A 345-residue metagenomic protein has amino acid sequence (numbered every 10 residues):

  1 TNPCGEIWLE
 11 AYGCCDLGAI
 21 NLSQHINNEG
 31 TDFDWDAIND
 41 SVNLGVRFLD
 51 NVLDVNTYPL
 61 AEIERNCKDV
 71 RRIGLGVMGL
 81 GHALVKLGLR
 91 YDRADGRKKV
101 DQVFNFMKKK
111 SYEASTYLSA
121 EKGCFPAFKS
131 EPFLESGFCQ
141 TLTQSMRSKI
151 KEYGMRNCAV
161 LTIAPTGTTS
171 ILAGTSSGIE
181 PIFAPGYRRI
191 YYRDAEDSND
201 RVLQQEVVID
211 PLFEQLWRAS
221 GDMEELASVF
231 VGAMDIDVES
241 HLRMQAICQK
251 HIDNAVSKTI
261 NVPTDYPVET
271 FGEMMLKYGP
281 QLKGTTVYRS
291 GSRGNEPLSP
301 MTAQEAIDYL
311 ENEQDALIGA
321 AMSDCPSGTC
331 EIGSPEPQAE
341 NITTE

Functional and structural regions predicted by a protein language model:
T1-C67, R72, G79-L87, T175 (+2 more regions): Function-dense linear segments that define catalytic or interfacial modules in macromolecule-processing proteins
E10-C15, M78, A164, A255 (+1 more regions): Short, solvent-exposed loop/turn segments at the edges of secondary structure
Y12-C15, F33-R47, K68-G79, K98 (+4 more regions): Conserved active-site and cofactor/substrate-binding residues in soluble primary-metabolism enzymes
L17, L22, A320-M322, P326: Core, soluble structural subunits of large cytosolic macromolecular machines
N21-Q24, I38-T57, G81-G88, F104-P126 (+6 more regions): Structural signal for hydrophobic packing residues in well-ordered secondary-structure cores of soluble enzyme domains
S41-E64, K68, R90-T166: Internal maturation/activation junctions in enzymes
L49-N56, S136-C139, K149-R156, L161-D324 (+3 more regions): Catalytic alpha/beta core of large soluble enzyme barrels
